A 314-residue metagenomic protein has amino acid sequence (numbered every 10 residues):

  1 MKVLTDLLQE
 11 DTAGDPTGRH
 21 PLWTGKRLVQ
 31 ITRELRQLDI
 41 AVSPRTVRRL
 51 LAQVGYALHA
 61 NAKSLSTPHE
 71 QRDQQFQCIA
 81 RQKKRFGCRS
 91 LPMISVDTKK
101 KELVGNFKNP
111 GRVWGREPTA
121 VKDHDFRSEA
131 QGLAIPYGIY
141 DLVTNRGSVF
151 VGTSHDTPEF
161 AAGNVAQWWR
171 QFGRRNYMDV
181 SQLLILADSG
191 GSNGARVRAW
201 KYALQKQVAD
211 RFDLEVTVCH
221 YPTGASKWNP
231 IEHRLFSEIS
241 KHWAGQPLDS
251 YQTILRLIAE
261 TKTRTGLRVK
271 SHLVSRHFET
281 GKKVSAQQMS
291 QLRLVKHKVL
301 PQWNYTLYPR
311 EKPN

Functional and structural regions predicted by a protein language model:
M1-V42: A short, amphipathic alpha-helix used for macromolecular contacts
Q30, R45-A120: Charge-mixed, compositionally biased segments that are often intrinsically disordered regulatory tracts
I94-S95, Q182-S189, V218-T223, L257-I258: Extended hydrophobic secondary-structure segments that form protein cores and membrane-embedded regions
T119-L186, G190-G191: Electropositive, glycine- and tryptophan-enriched low-complexity nucleic-acid-binding patches
A187-W200, P222-W228: Acidic, metal-coordinating catalytic cores used for nucleic-acid/nucleotide bond scission and strand-transfer chemistry
V218-S240: RNase H-like two-metal-ion nuclease catalytic core shared by retroviral integrases and related mobile-element nucleases
G245-N314: C-terminal accessory extensions appended to soluble enzyme cores
